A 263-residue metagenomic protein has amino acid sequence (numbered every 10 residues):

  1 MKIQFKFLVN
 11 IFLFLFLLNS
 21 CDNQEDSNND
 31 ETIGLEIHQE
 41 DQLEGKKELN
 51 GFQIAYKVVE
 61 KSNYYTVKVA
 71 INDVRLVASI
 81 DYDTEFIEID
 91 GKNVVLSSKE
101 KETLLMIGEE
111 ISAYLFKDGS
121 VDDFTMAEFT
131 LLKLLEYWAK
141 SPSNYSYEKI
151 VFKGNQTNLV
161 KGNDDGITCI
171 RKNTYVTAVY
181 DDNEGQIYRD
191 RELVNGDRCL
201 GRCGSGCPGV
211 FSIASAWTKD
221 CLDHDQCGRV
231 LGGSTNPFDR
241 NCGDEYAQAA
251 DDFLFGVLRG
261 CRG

Functional and structural regions predicted by a protein language model:
M1-V9: Bacterial N-terminal signal peptides that target proteins for export
L17-S20: C-terminal motif of bacterial Sec signal peptides marking the signal peptidase cleavage site
D22-Q24: Bacterial signal peptide processing site
D26-G263: Extended terminal accessory/targeting regions
